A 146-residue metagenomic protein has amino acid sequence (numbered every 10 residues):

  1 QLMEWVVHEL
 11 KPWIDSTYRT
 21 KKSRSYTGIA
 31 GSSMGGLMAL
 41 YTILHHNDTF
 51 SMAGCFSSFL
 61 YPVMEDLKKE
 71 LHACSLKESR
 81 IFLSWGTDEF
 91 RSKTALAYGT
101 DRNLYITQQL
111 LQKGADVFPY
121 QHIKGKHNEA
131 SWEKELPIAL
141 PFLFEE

Functional and structural regions predicted by a protein language model:
Q1-E146: Non-catalytic cap/lid and distal C-terminal segments of serine-dependent acyl enzymes
